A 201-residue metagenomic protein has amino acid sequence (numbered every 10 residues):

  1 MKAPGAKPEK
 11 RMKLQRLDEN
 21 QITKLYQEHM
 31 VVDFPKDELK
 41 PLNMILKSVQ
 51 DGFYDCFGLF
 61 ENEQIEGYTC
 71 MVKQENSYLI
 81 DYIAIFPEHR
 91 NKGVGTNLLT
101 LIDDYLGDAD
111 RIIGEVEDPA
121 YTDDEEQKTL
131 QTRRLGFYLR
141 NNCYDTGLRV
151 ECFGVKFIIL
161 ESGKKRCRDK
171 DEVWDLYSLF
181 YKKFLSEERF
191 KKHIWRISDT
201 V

Functional and structural regions predicted by a protein language model:
K2-N43, E172, L176, K183 (+1 more regions): Short amphipathic alpha-helix that is part of the acyltransferase structural core
V32-E61: Active-site rim helix/loop that mediates acceptor-substrate recognition in acyltransferases
G58, Q64-V72, L79-A84: Conserved beta-strand in the GNAT
K73-I80, R90, D108-D110: A conserved beta-turn-beta hairpin within the catalytic core of GNAT-like acetyltransferases that forms part
I83-R90, D118-A120: A short, internal acetyl-CoA/4′-phosphopantetheine-binding micro-motif in the GNAT/acyltransferase core
I85, N91-Y105, L130: Conserved acetyl-CoA-binding loop-helix of GNAT-fold acetyltransferases
L106-L130: Conserved GNAT acetyl-CoA-binding A-motif
Q131, R149-V201: C-terminal "cap" of GNAT-fold acetyltransferases
